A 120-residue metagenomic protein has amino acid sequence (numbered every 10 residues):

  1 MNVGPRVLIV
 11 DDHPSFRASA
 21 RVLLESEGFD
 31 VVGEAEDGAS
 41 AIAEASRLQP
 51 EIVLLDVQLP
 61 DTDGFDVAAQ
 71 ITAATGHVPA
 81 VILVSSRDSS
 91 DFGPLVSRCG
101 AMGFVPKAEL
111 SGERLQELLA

Functional and structural regions predicted by a protein language model:
M1-R6, G112-A120: Non-catalytic signal-transmission and effector/linker regions of two-component phosphorelay proteins
D11, D56, S85: Active-site residues of response regulator receiver
P14-G33: Two-component/phosphorelay signaling modules centered on CheY-like receiver
D37-S40, D63-D66: Acidic catalytic/metal-coordinating carboxylates
P60: The feature encodes the CheY-like receiver
F65-H77: Short amphipathic alpha-helix used as the core "switch/output" element in two-component signaling
D66, R87-V105, E109, E113 (+1 more regions): Alpha4 helix (beta4-alpha4-beta5 surface) of REC/receiver domains from two-component response regulators
V78-S90: A short, hydrophobic beta-strand element within the central beta-sheet of small alpha/beta folds
